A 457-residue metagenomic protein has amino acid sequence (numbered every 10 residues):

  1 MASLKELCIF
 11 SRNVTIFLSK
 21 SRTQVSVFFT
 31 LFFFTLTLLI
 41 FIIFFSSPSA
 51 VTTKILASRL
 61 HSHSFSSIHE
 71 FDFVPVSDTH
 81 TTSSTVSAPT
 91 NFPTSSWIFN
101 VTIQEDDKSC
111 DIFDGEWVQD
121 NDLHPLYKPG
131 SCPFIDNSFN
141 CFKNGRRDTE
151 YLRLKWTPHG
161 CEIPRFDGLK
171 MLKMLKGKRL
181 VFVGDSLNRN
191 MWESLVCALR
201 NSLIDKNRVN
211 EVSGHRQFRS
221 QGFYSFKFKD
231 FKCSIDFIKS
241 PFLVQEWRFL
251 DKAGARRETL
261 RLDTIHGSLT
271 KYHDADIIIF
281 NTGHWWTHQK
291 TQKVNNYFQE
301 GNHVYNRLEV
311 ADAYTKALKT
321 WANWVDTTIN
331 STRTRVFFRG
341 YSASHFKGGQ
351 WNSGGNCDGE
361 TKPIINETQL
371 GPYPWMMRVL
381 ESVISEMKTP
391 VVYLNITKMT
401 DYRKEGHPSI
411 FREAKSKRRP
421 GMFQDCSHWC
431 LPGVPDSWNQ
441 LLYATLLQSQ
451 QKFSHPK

Functional and structural regions predicted by a protein language model:
A2-K457: A compositional signature for long Ser/Thr(±Pro)-rich, low-complexity
